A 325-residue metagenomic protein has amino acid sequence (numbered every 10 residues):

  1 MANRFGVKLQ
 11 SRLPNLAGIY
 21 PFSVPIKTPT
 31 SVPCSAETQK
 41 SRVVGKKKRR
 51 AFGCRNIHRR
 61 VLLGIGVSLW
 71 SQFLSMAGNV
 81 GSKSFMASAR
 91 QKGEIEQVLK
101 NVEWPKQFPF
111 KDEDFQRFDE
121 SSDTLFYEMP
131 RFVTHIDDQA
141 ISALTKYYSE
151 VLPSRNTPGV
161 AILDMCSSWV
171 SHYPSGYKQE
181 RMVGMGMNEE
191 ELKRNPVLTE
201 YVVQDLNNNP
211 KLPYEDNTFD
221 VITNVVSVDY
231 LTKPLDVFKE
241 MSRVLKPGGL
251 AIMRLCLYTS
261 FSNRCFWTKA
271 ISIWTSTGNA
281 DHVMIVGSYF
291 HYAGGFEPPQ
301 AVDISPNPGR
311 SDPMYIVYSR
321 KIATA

Functional and structural regions predicted by a protein language model:
M1-C54: N-terminal chloroplast transit peptides
W70-M76, S82-T157: Class I SAM-dependent methyltransferase Rossmann-like catalytic core, especially the SAM/SAH-binding loop
Q139-Y214: Class I SAM-dependent methyltransferase SAM/SAH-binding core
A143, T277-D303, Y315: Short alpha-helix
D220-L235: A short SAM/SAH-binding and catalytic strip from SAM-dependent methyltransferases
L235-L250, C256: A short glycine-rich, Lys/Arg-flanked "PGG" loop and its adjoining helix->strand segment in the class I
L250-G287: Conserved class I S-adenosyl-L-methionine
G294-G295, D303-A325: Core SAM-dependent methyltransferase catalytic element
